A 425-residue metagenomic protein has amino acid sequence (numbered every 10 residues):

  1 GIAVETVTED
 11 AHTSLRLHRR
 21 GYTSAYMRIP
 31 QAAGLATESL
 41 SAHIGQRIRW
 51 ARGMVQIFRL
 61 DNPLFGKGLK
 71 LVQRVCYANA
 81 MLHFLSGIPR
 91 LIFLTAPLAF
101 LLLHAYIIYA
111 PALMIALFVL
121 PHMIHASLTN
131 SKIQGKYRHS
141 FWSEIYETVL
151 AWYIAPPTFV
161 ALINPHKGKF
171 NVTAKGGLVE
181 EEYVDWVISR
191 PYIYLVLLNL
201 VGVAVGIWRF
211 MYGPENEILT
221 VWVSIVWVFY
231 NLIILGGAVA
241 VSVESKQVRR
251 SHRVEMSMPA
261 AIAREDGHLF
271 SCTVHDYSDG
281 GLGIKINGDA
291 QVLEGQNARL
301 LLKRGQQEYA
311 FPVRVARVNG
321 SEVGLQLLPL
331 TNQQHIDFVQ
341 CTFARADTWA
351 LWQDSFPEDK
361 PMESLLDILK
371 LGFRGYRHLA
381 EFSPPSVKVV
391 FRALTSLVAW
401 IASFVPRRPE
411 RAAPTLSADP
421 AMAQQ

Functional and structural regions predicted by a protein language model:
G1-A155, T415-Q425: Non-transmembrane catalytic domains and loops of membrane-associated enzymes and transporters that build or traffic
R20-G21, L64, L101, E180 (+3 more regions): Single-residue recognition of alpha-helix boundary sites
H43-I44, Q73-Y77, K167, A174-K175 (+3 more regions): Alpha-helix boundary/capping detector
F58, F65-G66, F159, H166-K167 (+5 more regions): Residue-level signal for alpha-helical context at structural boundaries
H83-G168, V184-S245: Membrane-embedded multi-pass helical conduit in multi-pass membrane proteins, especially envelope-biosynthetic
N171-Y183: Short membrane-interface loop/juxtamembrane segments of multi-pass integral membrane proteins
Y183-Q425: Structured alpha-helical
